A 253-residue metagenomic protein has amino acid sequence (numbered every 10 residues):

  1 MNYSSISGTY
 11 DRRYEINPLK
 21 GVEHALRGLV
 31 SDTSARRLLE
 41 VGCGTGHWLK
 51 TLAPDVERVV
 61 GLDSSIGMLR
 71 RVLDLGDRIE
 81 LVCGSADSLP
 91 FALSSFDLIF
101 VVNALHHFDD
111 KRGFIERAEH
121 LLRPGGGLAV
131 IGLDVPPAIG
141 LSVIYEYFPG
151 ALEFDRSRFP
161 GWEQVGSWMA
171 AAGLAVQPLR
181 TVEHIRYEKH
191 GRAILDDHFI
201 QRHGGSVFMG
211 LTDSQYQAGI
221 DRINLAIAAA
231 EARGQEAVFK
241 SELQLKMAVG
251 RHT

Functional and structural regions predicted by a protein language model:
M1-S34, H47-T51, M68-R71: Conserved class I S-adenosyl-L-methionine
L39, T45-S88: Class I SAM-dependent methyltransferase SAM/SAH-binding core
T45, V176-T253: Conserved Class I S-adenosyl-L-methionine
F100: A conserved beta-strand element that flanks and buttresses the S-adenosyl-L-methionine
N103-A104: Short catalytic micro-motifs in class I SAM-dependent methyltransferases
R112-P124: A short glycine-rich, Lys/Arg-flanked "PGG" loop and its adjoining helix->strand segment in the class I
G127-S157: Conserved class I S-adenosyl-L-methionine
S157-A172: Short alpha-helix
